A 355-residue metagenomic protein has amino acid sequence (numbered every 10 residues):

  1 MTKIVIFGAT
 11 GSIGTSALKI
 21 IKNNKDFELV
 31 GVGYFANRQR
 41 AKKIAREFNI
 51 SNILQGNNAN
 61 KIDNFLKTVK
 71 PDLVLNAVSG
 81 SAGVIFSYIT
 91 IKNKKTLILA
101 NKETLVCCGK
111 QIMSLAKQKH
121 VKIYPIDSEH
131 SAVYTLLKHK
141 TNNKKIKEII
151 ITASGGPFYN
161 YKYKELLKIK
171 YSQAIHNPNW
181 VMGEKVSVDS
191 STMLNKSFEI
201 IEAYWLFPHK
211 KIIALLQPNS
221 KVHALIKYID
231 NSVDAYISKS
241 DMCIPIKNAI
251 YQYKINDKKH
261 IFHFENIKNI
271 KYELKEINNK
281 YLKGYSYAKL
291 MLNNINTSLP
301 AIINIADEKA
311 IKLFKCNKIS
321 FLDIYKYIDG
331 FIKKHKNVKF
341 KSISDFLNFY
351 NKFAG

Functional and structural regions predicted by a protein language model:
M1-G355: Catalytic, metal-anchored helix/loop core of enzyme active sites in primary metabolism
